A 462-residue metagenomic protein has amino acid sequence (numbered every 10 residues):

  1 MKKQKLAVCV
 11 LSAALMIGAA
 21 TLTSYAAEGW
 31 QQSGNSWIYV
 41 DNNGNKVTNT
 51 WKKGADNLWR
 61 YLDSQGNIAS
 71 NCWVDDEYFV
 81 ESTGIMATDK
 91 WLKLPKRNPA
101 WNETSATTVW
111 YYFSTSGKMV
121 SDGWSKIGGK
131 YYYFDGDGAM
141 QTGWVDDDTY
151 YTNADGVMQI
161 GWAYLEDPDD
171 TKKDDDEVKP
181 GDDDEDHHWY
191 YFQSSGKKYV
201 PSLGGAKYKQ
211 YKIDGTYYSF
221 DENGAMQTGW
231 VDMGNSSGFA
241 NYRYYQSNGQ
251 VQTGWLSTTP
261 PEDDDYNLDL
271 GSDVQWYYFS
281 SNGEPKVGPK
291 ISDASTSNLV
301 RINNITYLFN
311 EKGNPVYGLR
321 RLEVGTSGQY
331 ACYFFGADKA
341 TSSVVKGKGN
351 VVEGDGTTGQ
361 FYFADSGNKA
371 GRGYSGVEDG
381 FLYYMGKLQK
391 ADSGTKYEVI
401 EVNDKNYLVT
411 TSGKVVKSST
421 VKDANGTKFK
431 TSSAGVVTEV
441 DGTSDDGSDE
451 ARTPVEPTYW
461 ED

Functional and structural regions predicted by a protein language model:
K2-D462: Extracellular adhesion/carbohydrate-binding repeat motifs centered on closely spaced tryptophans
